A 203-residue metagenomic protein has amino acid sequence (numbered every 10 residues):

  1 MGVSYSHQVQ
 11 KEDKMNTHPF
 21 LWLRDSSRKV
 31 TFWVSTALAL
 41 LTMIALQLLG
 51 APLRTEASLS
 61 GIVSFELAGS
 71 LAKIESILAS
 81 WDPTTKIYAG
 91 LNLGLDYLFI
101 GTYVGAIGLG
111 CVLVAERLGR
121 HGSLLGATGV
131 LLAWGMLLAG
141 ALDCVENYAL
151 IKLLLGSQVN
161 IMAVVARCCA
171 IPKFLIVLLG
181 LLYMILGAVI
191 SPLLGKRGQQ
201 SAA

Functional and structural regions predicted by a protein language model:
V3-K14: Short, Lys/Arg-enriched N-terminal segments with co-localized hydrophobic residues within the first ~10-30 amino acids
N16-N92: Interfacial loop at the N-terminal end of multi-pass membrane proteins
N16-T17, L193-A203: Short, charged juxtamembrane terminal tails flanking transmembrane helices
W22-S27, S80-P83, I87-G90, R120-V130 (+2 more regions): Juxtamembrane loop-transmembrane helix junctions in multi-pass integral membrane proteins, especially the extracellular
V34-L48, V104-L109, L181-A188: Hydrophobic core of alpha-helical transmembrane segments in multi-pass integral membrane proteins
L91-V114: Hydrophobic alpha-helical transmembrane segments
V112-K152: Hydrophobic alpha-helical transmembrane segments of integral membrane proteins
M136-L186: Alpha-helical transmembrane segments of multi-pass integral membrane proteins, characterized by long hydrophobic
